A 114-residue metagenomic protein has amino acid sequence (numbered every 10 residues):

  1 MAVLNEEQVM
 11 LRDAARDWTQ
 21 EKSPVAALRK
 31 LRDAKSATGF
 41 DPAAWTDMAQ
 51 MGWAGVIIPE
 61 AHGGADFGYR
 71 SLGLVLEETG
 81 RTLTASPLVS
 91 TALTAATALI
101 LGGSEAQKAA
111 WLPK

Functional and structural regions predicted by a protein language model:
M1-E7: Intrinsic disorder at enzyme termini
S23-K114: Glycine-rich flavin
